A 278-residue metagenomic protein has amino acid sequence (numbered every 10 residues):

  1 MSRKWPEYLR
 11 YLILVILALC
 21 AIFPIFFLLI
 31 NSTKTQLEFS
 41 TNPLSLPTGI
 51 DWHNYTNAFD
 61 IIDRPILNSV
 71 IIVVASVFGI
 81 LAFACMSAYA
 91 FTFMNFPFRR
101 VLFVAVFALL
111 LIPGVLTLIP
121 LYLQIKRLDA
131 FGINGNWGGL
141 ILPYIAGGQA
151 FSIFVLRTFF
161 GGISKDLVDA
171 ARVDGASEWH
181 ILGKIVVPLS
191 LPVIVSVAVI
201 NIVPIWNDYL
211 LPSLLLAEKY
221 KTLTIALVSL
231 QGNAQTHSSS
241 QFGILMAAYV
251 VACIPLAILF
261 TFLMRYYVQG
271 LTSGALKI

Functional and structural regions predicted by a protein language model:
M1-K4: Short, Lys/Arg-rich, polar N-terminal cytosolic tail immediately upstream of the first transmembrane signal-anchor
P6-I278: A structural signal for multi-pass alpha-helical bundles of membrane permease subunits that mediate small-molecule
